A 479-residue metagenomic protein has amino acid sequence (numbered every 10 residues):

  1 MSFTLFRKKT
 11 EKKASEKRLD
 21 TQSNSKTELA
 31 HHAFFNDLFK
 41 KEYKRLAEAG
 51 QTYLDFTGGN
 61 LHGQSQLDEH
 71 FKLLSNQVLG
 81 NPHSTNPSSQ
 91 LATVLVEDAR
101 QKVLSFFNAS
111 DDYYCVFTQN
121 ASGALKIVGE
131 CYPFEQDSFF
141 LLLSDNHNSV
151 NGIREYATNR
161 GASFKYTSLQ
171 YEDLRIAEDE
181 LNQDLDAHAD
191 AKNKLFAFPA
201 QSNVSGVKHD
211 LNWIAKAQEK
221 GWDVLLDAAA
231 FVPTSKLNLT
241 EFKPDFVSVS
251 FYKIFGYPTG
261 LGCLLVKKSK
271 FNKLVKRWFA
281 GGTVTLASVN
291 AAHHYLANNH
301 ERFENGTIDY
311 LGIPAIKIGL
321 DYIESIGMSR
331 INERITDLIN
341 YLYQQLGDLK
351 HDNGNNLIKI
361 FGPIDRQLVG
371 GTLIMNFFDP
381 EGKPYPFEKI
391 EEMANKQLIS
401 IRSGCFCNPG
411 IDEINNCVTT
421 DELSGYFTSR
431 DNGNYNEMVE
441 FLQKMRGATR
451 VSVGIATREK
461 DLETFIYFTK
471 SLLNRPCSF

Functional and structural regions predicted by a protein language model:
S2-F479: Pyridoxal 5′-phosphate
